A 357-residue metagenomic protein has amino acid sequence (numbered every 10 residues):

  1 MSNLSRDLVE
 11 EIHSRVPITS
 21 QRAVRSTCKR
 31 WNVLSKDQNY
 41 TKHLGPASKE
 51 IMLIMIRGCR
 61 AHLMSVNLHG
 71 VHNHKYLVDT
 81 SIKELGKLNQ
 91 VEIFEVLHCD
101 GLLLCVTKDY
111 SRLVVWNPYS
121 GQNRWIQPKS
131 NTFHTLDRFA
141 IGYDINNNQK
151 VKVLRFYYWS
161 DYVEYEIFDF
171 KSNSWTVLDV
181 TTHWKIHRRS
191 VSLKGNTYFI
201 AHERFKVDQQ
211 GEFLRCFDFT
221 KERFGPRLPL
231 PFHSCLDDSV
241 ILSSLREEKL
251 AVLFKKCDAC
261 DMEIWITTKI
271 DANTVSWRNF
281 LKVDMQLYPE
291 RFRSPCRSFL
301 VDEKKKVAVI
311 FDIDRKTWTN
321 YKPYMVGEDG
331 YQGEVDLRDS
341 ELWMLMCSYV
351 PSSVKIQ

Functional and structural regions predicted by a protein language model:
M1-Q357: N-terminal entry/capping and adjacent linker segments that precede and initiate structured domains
